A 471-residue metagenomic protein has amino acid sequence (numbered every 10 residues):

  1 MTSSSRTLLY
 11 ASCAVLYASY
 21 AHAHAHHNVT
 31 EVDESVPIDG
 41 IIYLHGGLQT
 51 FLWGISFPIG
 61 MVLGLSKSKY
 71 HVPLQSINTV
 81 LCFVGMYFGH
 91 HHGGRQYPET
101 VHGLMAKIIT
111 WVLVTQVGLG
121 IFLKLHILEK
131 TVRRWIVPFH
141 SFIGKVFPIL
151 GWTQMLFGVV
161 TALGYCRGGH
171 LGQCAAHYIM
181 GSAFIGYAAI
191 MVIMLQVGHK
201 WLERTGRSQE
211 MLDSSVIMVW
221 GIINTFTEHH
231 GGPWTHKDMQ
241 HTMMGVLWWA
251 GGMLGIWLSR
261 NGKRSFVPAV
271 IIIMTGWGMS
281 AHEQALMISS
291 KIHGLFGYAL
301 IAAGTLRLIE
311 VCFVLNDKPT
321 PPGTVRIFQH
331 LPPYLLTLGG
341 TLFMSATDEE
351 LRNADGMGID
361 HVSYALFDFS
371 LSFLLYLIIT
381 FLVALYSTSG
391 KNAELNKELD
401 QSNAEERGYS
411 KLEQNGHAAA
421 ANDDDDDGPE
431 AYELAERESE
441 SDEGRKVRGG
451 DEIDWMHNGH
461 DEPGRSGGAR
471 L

Functional and structural regions predicted by a protein language model:
M1-S5, I55-T79, L119-V146, M191-S215 (+3 more regions): Helix-loop boundary elements of multi-pass alpha-helical membrane proteins
M1-Y17, N392-L471: Intrinsically disordered, low-complexity terminal tails of fungal membrane proteins
Y17-V36, T50-I59, C82-H92, L123-E129 (+5 more regions): Membrane-proximal N-terminal segments immediately preceding the first transmembrane helix
H24-H45, H92-A106, V132-F139, T161-M180 (+4 more regions): Juxtamembrane membrane-interface segments at transmembrane-helix boundaries in membrane proteins
H45, H102, H140, I185 (+3 more regions): Divalent metal-coordination and catalytic microenvironments
G46, F51, I55-Q116: General structural concept
G151, L156-P319: Generic multipass alpha-helical transmembrane bundles of integral membrane proteins
G252-S259, I301-A418, D423, P429 (+1 more regions): C-terminal transmembrane-bundle signature of multipass membrane proteins, characterized by strong activation on
